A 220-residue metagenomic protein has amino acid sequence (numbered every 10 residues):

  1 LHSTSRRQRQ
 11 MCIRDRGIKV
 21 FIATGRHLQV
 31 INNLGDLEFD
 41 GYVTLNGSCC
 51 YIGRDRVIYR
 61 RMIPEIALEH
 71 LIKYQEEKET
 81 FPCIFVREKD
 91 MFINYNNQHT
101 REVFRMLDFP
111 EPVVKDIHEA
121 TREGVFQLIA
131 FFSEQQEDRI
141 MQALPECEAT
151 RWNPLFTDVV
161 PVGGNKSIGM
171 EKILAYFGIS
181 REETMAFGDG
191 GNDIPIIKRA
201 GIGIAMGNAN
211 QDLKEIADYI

Functional and structural regions predicted by a protein language model:
L1-R9: Single conserved hydrophobic/aromatic residue that forms the stacking wall/gate of nucleotide- or nucleobase-binding
Q10-L34, N46, V86, F126-F131 (+1 more regions): Substrate-recognition element of Asp-dependent hydrolases with the DxDx(T/V) motif
F21, V43, M185-F187, I204: Hydrophobic/aromatic beta-strand patches that form the interior of the parallel beta-sheet core in alpha/beta enzyme
R26-V43, S133-E148: Substrate-recognition/cap helix-loop segment adjacent to the acidic, metal-dependent catalytic center of Asp-based
G35-R54, E123-G124, I216-A217: Structural recognition of alpha->loop->beta junctions
V43-L45, D55-E69: Glycine/small-residue-rich loop that forms an oxyanion/phosphate-binding "nest" at active or ligand-binding sites
Y74, E79-F187, G191-R199, N208: Conserved acidic, metal-coordinating active-site core of Asp-based, Mg2+-dependent phosphoryl-transfer enzymes
R199, I204-I220: Asp-based, Mg2+/Mn2+-dependent phosphohydrolase catalytic module
